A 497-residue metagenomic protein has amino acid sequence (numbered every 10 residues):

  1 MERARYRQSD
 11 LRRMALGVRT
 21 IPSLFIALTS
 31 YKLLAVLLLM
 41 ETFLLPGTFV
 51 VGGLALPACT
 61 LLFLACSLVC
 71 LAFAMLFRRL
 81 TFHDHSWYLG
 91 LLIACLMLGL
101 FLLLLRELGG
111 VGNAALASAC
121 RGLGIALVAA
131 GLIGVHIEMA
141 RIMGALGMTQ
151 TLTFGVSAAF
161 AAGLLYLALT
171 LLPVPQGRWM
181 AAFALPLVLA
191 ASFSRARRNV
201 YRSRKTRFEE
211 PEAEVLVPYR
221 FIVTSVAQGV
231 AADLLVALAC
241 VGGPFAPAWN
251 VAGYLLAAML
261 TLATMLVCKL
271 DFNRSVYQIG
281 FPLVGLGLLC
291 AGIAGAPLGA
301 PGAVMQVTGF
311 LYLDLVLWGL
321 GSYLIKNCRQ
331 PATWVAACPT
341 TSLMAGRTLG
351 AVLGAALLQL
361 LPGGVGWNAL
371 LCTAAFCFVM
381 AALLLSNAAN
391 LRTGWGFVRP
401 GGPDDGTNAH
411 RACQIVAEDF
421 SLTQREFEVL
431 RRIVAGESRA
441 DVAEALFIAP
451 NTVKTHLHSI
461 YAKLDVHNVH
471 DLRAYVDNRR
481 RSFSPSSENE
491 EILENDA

Functional and structural regions predicted by a protein language model:
M1-S9, T149-Q150, L164-C240, A257-L260 (+1 more regions): Intracellular loop-helix junctions on the cytosolic face of multi-pass helical membrane proteins
Y31, V36-F43, L68-V69, A196 (+7 more regions): Linker/hinge segments immediately adjacent to helix-turn-helix/homeobox DNA-binding domains
P57-R79, L256-T264: Central cavity-lining transmembrane alpha-helices of secondary-active solute carriers, predominantly the Major
A94-V111, P282-G295: C-terminal ends and interior cores of transmembrane alpha-helices in multi-pass membrane transporters/permeases
A117-V135, G299-D314: Hydrophobic core of transmembrane alpha-helices in multi-pass small-molecule transporters, especially MFS/SLC-type
I133-G155: Cytoplasmic helix-loop-helix junction between adjacent transmembrane helices in 12-TM secondary transporters
M148-T170, C338-A351: Glycine-rich segments within core transmembrane alpha-helices of 12-TM secondary carriers
G402-H458, A462-K463, A474-A497: Helix-turn-helix DNA-binding segment
